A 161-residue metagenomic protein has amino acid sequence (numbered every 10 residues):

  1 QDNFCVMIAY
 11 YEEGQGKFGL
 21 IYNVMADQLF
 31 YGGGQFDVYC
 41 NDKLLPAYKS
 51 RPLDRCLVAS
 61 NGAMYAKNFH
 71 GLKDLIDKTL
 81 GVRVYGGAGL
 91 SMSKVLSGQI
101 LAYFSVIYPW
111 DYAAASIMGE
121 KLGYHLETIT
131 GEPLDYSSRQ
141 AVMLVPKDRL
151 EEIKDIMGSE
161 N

Functional and structural regions predicted by a protein language model:
Q1-F36: DPxDG-like acidic metal-binding loop motif
G19, G32, L45-Y48, Y136: Short capping micro-motif at the N-terminus of alpha-helices
M25, G34-D37, P46-D54: A short, sequence-level motif marking secondary-structure junctions
F36-V38, Y124-H125: Short beta-strand segments in beta-sandwich/barrel cores
N41-D42: Short strand-turn-strand beta-turns centered on an Asx-Gly dipeptide
Y48-N161: An extended, acidic
